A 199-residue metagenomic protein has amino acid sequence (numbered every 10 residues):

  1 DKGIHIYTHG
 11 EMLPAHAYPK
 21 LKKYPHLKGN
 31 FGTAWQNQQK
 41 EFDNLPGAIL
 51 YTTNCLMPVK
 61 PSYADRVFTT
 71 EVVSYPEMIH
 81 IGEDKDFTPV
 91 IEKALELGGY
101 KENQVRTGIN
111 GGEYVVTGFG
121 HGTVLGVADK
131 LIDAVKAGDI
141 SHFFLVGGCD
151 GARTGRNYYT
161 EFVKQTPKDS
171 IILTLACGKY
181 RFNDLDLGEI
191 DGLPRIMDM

Functional and structural regions predicted by a protein language model:
D1-M199: Metallocofactor- and cofactor-centric catalytic cores in central/energy metabolism, strongly enriched
